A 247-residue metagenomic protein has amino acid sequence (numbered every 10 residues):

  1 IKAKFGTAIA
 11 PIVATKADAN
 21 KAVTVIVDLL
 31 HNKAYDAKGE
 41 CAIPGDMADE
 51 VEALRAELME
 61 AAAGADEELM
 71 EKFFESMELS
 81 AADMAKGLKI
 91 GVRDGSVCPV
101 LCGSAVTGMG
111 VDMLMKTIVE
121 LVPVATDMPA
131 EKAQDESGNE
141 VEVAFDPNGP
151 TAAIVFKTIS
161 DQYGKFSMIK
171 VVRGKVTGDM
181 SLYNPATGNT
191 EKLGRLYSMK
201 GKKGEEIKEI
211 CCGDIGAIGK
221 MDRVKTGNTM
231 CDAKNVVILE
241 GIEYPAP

Functional and structural regions predicted by a protein language model:
I1-P247: Structural and coupling elements of P-loop NTPases
